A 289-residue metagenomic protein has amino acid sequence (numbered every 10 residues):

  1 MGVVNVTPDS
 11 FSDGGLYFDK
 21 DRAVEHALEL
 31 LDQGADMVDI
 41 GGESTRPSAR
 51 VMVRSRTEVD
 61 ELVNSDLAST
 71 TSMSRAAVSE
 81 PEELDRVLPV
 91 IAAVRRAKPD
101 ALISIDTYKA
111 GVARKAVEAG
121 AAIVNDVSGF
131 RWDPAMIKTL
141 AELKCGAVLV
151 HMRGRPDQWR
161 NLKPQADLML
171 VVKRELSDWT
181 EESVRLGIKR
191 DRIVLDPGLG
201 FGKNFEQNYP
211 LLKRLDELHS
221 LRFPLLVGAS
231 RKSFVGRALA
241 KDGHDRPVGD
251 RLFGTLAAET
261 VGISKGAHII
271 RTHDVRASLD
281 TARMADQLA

Functional and structural regions predicted by a protein language model:
M1-G2, E29-G42: N-terminal glycine-rich anion-binding loops that anchor highly charged ligand groups
N5-D9: Short polar catalytic/cofactor-binding loops
S10-E29, T45-M52, D66, M73-R96 (+5 more regions): Active-site-adjacent loop and "lid" segments of alpha/beta metabolic enzymes
R56-E58: Charged/polar low-complexity intrinsically disordered segments
D60, S65-A68: Short, low-complexity intrinsically disordered segments enriched in A/P/G/S/L with frequent Arg, especially at protein
K189-R192: Short acidic capping loops at alpha-helix termini that bridge into adjacent secondary structure
L199: Acidic helix/loop microenvironments that form the catalytic cleft of cell-wall polysaccharide enzymes
